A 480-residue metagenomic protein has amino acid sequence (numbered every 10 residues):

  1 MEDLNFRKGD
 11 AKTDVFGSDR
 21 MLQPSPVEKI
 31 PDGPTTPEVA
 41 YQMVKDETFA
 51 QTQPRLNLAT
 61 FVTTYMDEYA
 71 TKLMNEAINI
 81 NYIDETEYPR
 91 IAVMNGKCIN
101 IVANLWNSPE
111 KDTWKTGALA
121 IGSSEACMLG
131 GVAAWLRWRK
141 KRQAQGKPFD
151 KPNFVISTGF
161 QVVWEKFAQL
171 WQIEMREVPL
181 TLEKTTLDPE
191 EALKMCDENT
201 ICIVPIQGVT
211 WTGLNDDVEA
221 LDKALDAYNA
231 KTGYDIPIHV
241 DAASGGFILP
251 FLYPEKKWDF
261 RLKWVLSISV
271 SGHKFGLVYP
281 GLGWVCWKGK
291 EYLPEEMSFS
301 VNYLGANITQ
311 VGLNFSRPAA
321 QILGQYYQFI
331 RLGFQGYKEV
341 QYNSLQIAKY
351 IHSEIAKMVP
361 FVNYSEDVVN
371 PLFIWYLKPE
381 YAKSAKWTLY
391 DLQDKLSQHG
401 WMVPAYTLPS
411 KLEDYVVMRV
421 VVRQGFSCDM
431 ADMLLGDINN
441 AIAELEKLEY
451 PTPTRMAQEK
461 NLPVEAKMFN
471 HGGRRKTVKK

Functional and structural regions predicted by a protein language model:
M1-N100, N104-K111, V132, W138 (+2 more regions): Non-catalytic terminal extensions of PLP-dependent enzymes
R7-K12, A118-F299, L304-N307, A320: Conserved PLP-enzyme active-site core in the AAT-like
P26, Y82-E87, T113-I121, V270-H273 (+1 more regions): A short glycine/serine-rich beta->alpha loop
M74-N81, I201, P205, G324-R331 (+1 more regions): A short small-residue
R90, L119-A126, I156, F160 (+4 more regions): Secondary-structure capping and boundary motifs in well-ordered enzyme cores
N95-A103, F160-E165, D188-C196, N314-Q321 (+2 more regions): Structured alpha-helical segments in the cores of large, soluble enzyme domains
T200, V204-P205, D226, A230 (+8 more regions): Hydrophobic alpha-helix feature that most strongly marks membrane-spanning transmembrane helices and their immediate
F251-N370, Y376-Y381: Active-site C-terminal subdomain of aminotransferase-like
